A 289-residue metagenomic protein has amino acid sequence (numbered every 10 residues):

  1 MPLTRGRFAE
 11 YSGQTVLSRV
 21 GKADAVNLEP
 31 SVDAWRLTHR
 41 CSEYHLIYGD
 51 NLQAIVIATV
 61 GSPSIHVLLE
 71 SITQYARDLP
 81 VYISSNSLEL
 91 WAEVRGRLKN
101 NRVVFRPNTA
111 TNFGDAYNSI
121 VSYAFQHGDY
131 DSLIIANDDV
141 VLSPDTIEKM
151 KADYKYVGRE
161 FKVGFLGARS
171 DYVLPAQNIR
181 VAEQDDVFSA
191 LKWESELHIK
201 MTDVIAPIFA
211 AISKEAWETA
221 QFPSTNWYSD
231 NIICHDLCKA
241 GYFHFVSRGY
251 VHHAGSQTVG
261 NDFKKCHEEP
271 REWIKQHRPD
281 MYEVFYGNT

Functional and structural regions predicted by a protein language model:
L3-T38, P223-T289: C-terminal catalytic/acceptor-binding lobe
G61-Y75: Short, well-formed alpha-helical segments that are part of the catalytic scaffolds of diverse glycosyltransferases
T73-R106: Acidic donor-binding segment of Leloir-type glycosyltransferases
N108-A124: Glycine-rich, basic loop-to-helix element that forms the pyrophosphate-binding segment of sugar-nucleotide handling
Y130-V141: Short beta-strand-to-loop acidic/aromatic patch adjacent to the donor-nucleotide binding site
D145-F165: Conserved donor-nucleotide/metal-binding helix-loop-beta segment in metal-dependent transferases, i.e., the alpha-helix
G164-V181: Short beta-strand-to-loop element that shapes/binds the nucleotide-sugar donor at the catalytic cleft/hinge
L191-I212: A recurrent flexible, glycine/aromatic-enriched loop bordering the glycosyltransferase active site that acts as
